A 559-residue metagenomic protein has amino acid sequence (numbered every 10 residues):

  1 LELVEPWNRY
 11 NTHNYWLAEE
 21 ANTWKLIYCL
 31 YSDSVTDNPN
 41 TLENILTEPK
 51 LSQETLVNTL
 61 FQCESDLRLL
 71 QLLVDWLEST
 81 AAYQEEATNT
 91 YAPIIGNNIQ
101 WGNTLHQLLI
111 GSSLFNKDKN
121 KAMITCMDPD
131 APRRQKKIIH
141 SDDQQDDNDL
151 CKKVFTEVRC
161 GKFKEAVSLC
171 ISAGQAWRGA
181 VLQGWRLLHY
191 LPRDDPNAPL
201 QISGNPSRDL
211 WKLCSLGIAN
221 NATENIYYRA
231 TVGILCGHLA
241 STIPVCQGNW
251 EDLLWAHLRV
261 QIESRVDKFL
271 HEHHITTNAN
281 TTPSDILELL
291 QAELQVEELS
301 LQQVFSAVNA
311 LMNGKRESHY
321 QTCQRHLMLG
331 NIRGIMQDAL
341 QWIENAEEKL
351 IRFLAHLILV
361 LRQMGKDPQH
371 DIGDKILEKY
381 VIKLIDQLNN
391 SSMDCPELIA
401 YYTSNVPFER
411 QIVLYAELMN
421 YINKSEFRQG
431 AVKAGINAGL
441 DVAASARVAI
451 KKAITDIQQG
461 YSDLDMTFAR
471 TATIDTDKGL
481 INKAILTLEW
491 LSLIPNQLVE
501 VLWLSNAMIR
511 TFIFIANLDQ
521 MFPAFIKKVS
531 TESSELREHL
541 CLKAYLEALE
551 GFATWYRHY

Functional and structural regions predicted by a protein language model:
L1-D130, L253-F353, E535-L546, A553-Y559: Long, acidic/serine-threonine-rich intrinsically disordered regions with weak helical/coil propensity that act as
Y10-Y15, S141-R193: General structural concept
A21, K25, N148, K152 (+5 more regions): Amphipathic alpha-helical interface elements that mediate macromolecular binding in regulatory proteins
N38-V57, A87-T88, R159, L191-I202 (+5 more regions): Intrinsically disordered, low-complexity coil segments
M123-S141, H356-D367: Repeat-mediated protein-protein interaction surfaces in helical alpha-solenoids
C151, R159, E224-A431, A484-Y559: Extended alpha-helical solenoid scaffold regions that build the rod-like backbones of large eukaryotic assemblies
I171-E224, V360-M364, E397, N405-A449 (+3 more regions): Long amphipathic alpha-helical scaffold regions
Q429-K433, G439-E500: Extended, charge-rich alpha-helical regions
